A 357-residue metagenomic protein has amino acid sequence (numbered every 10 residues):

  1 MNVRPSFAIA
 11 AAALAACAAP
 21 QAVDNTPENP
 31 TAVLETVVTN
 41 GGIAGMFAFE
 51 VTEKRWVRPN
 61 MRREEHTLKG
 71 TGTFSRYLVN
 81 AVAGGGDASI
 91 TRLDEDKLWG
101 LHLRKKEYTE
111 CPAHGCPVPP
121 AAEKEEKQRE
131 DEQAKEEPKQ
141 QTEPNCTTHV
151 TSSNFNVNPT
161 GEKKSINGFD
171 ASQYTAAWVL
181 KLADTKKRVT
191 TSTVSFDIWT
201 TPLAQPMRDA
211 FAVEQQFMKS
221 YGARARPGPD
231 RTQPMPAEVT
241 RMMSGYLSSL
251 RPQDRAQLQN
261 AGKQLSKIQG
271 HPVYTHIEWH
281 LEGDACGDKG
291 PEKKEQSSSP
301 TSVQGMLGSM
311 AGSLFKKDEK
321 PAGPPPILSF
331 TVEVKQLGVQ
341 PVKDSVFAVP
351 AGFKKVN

Functional and structural regions predicted by a protein language model:
M1-A8: Bacterial N-terminal signal peptides that target proteins for export
V23-N357: Extended soluble regions of mature proteins
